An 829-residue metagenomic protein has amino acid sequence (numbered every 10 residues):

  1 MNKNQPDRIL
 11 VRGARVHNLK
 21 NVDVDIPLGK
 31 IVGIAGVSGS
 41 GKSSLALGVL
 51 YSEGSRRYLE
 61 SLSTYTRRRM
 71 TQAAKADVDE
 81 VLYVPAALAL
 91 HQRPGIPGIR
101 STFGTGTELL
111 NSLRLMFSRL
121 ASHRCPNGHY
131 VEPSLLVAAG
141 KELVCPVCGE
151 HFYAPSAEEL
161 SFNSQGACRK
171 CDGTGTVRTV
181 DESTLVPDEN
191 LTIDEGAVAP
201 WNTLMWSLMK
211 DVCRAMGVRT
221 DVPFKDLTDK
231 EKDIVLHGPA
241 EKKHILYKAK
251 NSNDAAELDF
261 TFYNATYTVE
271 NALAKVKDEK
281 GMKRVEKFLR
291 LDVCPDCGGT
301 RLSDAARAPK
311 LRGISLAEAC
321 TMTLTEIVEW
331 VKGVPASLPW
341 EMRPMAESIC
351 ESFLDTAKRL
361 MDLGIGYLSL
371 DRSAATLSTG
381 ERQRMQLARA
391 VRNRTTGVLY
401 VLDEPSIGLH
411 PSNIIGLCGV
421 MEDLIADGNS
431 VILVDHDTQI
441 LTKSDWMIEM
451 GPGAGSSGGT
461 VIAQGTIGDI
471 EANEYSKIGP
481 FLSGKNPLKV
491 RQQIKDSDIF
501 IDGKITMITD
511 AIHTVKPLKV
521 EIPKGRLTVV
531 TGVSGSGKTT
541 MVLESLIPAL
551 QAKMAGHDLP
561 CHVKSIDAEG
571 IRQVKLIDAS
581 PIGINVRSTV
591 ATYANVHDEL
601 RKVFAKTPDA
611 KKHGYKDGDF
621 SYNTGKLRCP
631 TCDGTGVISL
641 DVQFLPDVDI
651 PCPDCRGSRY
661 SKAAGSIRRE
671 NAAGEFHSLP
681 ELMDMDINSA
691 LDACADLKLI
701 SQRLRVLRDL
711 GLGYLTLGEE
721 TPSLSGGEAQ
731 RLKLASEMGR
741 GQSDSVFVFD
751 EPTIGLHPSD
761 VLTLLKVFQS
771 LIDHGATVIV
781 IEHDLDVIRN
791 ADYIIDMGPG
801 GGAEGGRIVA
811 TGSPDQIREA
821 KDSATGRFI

Functional and structural regions predicted by a protein language model:
M1-I829: Conserved phosphate-binding elements of NTP-dependent enzyme cores
